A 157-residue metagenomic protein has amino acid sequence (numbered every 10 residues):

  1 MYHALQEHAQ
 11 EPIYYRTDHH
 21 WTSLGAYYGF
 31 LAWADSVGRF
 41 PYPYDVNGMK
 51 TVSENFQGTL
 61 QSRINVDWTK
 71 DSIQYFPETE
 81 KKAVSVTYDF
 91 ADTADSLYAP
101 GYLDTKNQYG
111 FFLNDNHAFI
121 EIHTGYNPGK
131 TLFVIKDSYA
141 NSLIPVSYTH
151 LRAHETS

Functional and structural regions predicted by a protein language model:
M1-E11, A32-D35, R39-F40: Extracellular serine-dependent O-acyl
Q10-H20: Charged, often glycine-rich, active-site loop that binds/positions anionic groups
H19-T131, K136-P145: Extracellular/periplasmic envelope-modification machinery, especially enzymes that add or remove acyl/ester groups on
T149-T156: Conserved small/polar residues in nucleotide/adenosyl-binding loops
